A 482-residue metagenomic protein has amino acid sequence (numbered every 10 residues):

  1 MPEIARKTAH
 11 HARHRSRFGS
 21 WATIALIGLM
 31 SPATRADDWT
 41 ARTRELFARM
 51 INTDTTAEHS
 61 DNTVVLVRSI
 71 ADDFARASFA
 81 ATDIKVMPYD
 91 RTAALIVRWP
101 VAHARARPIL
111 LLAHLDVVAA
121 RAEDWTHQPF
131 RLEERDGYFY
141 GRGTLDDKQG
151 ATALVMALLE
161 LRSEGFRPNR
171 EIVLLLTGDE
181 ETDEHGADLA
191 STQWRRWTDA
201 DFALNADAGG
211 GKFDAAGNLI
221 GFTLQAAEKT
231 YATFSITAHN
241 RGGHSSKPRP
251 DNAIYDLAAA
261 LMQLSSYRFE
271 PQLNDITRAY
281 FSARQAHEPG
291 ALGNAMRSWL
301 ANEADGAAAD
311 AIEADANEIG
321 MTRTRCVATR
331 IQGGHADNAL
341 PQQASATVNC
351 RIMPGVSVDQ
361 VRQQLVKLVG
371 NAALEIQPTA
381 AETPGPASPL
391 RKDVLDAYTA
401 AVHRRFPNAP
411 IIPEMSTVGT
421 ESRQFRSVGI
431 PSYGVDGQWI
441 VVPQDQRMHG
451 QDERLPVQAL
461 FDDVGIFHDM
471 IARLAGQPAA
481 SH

Functional and structural regions predicted by a protein language model:
M1-S16: N-terminal secretory signal peptides that target proteins for export/translocation
S31-A33: N-terminal signal peptide c-region/cleavage motif recognized by signal peptidases
D37-R142, L161-R170, V348: Acidic/His- and Gly-rich active-site-bordering loop/insert found across diverse amide/peptide-bond hydrolases
E45-T56, T237-N240, I376-P384: Acidic/histidine-rich, surface-exposed loop or edge segments in extracytoplasmic proteins
N52-D61, F139-L145, F222, G243-P248 (+1 more regions): Second-shell loop/turn segments in exported
A104, G211-F213, Q272-H335, Q342 (+3 more regions): An extended, acidic, His-containing surface patch that forms the Zn2+-binding/catalytic region of metallohydrolases
Y138-F139, L145-T223: Acidic/histidine-rich catalytic neighborhood of metal-dependent amide-processing enzymes
L189, Q193, R241, S246-E270: A short core secondary-structure module
